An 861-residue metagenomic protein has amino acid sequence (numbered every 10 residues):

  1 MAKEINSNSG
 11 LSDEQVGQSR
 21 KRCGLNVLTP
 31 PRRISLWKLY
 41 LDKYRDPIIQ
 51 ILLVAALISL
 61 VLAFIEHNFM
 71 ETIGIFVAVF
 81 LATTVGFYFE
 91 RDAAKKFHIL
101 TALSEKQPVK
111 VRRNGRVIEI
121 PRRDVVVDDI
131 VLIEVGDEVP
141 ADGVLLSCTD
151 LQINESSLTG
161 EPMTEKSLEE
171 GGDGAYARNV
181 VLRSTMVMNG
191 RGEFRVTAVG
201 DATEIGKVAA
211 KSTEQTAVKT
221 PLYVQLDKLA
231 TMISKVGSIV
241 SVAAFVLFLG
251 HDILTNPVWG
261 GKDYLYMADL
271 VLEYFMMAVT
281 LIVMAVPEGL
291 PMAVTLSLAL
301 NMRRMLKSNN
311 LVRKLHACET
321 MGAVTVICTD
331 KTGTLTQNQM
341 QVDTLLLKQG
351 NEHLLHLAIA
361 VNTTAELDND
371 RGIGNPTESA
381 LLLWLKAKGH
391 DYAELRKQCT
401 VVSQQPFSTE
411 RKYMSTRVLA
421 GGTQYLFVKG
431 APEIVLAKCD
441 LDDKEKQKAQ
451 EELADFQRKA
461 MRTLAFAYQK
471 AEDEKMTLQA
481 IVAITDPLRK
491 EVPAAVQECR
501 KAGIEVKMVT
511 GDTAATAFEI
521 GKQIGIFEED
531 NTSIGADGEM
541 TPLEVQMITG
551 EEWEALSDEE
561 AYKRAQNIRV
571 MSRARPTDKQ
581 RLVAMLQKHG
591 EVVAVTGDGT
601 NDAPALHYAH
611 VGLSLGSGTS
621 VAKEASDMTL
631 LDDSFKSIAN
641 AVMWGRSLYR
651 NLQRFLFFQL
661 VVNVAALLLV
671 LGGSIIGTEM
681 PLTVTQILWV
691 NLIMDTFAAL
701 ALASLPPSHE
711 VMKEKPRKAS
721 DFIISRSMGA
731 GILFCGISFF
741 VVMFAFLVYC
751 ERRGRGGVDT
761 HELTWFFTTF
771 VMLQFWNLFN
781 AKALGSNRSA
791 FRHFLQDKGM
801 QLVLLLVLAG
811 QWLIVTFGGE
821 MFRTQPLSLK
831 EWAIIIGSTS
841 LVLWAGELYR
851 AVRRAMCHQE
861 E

Functional and structural regions predicted by a protein language model:
M1-P716, D721-I724, I737, R752 (+2 more regions): Conserved cytosolic headpiece of P-type ATPases
M694, F739-F740, T764-F779: Generic alpha-helical transmembrane segments
G731-F746, M772-L773: Alpha-helical transmembrane segments of multi-pass integral membrane proteins
R755: Extended substrate/RNA-proximal surfaces in nucleic-acid metabolism proteins
D759-L763: Transmembrane alpha-helix entry/boundary detector in multi-pass membrane proteins
